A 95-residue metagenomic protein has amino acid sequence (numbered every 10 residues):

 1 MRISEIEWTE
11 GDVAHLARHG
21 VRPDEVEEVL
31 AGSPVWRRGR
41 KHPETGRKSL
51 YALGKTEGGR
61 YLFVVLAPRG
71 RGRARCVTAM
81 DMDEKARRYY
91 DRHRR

Functional and structural regions predicted by a protein language model:
M1-R95: Ribonuclease/tRNase effector modules and their secretory precursors
